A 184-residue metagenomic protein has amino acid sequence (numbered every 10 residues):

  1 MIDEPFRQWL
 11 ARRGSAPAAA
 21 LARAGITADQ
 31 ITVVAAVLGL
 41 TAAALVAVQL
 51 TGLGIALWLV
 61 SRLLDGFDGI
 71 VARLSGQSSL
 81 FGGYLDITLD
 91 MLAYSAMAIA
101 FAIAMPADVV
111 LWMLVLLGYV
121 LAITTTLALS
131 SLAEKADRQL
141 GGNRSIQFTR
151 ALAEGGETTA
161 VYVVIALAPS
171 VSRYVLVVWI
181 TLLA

Functional and structural regions predicted by a protein language model:
M1-A18, M91-A184: A feature for the membrane-embedded catalytic helix bundles of lipid/isoprenoid biosynthetic enzymes
M1-A56: Topogenic membrane-insertion module of multi-pass membrane proteins
F6, A56-V60, I87-D90: Short secondary-structure transition/capping motifs
R13-R23, V48, A72-F81, R138-R144: Short juxtamembrane and helix-loop transition motifs at transmembrane-helix boundaries in membrane proteins
R23, L59-R62, L80, Y84 (+1 more regions): Generic secretory/membrane-interface signal
R23-L45, L74-L127: Multi-pass membrane catalytic core of lipid/isoprenoid biosynthesis enzymes
T32-F81, L114-L117, S172-L183: Membrane-embedded alpha-helical segments that form the functional core of polytopic membrane enzymes, especially those
L63-V71, Y84, T88, L92 (+1 more regions): Active-site His/Glu-centered metal-binding helix of metallohydrolases
